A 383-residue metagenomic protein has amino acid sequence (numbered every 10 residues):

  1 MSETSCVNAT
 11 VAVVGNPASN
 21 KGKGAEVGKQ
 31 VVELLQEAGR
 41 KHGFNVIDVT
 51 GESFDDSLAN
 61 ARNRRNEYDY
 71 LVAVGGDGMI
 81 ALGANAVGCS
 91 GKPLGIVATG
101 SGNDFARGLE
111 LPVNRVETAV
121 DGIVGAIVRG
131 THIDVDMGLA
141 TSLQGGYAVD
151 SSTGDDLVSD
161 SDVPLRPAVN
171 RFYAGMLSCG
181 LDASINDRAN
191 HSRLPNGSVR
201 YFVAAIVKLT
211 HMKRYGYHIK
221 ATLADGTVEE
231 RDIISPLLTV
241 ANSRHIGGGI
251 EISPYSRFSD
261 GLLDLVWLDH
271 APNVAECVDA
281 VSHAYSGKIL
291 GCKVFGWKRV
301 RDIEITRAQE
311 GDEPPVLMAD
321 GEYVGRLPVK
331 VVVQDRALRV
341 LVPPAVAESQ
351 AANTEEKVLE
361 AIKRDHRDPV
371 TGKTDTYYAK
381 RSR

Functional and structural regions predicted by a protein language model:
M1-V74, A81, N85, D121 (+2 more regions): ATP/NTP phosphate-donor binding region
E3-C6, G24, A221-D232, E251-R383: ATP/nucleoside-binding phosphotransfer catalytic cores, i.e., glycine-rich phosphate-binding loops
A12, Q36-A38, N45, V49-G51 (+3 more regions): Catalytic core of DAGKc-family lipid kinases
N16, D77, I185, L238 (+3 more regions): A residue-level signal for conserved active-site and pocket-lining positions in enzyme catalytic cores
P17, V74-G76, V97-S101: Glycine-rich beta-strand-to-loop/alpha-helix junction loops that act as flexible
A18-S19, S101, L181, R244-H245 (+2 more regions): Short, glycine/serine-rich, charged loops/turns that create anion-binding and catalytic segments at active sites
A25-V27, G83-V87, R107-L109, E251-I252: Short amphipathic alpha-helical segments
S178, D182, L237-Y255, E322-Y323: Glycine-rich phosphate/pyrophosphate-binding beta-alpha loops
